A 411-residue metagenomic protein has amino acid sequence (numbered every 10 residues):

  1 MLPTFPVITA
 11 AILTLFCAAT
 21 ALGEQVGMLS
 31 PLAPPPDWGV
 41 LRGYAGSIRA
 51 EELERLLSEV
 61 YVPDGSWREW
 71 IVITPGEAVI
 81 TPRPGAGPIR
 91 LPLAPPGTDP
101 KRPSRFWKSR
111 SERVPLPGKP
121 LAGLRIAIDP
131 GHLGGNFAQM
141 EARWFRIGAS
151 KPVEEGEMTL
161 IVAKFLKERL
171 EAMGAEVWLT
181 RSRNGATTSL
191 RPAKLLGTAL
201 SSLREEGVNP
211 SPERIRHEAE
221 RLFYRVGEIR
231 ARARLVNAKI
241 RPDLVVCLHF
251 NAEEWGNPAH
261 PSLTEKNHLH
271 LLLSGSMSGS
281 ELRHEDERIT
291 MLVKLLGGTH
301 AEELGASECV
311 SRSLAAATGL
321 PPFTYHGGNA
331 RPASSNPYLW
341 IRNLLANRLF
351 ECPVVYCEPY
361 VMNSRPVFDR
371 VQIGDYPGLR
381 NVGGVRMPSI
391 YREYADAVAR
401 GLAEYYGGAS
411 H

Functional and structural regions predicted by a protein language model:
M1: Zn2+-dependent metallopeptidase catalytic domains
F5, A11-I12, A19-H411: Catalytic-site microenvironment of enzymes that process N-acetyl-hexosamine-containing cell-wall polysaccharides
